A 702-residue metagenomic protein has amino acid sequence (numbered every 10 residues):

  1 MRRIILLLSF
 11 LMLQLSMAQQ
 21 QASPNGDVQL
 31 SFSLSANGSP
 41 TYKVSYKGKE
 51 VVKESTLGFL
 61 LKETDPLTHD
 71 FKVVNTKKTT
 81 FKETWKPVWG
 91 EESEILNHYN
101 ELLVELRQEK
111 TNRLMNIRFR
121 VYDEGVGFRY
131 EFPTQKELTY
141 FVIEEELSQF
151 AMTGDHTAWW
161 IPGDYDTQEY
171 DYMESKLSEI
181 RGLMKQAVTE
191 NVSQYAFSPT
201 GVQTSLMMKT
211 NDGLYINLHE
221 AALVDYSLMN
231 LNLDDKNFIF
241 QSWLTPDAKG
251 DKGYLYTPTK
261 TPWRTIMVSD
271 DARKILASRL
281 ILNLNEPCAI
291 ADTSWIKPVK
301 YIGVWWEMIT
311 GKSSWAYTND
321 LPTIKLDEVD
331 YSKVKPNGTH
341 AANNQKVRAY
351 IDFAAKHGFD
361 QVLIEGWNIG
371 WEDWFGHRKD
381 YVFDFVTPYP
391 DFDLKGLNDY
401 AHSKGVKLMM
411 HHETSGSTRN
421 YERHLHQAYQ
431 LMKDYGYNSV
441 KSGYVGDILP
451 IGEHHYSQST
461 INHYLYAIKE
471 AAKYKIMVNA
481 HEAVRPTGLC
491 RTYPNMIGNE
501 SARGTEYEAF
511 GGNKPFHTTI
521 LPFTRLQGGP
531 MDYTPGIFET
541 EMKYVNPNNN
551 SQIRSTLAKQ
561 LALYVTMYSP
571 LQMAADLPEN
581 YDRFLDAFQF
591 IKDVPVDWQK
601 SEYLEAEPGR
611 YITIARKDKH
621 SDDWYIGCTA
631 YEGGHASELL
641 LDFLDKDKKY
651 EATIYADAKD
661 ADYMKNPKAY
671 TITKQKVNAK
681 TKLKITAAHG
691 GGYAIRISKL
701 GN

Functional and structural regions predicted by a protein language model:
M1-Q20: Bacterial Sec-dependent N-terminal signal peptides
Q20-A291: N-terminal accessory beta-strand-rich subdomains and adjacent acidic, glycine-rich linkers that precede catalytic cores
Y256-A349, H357, Q361: An acidic-aromatic substrate-binding cleft motif
K346-W367, D434-N438: Catalytic domains of carbohydrate-active enzymes, especially glycoside hydrolases
E365-T556: Aromatic- and carboxylate-enriched substrate-binding clefts and catalytic-loop regions of carbohydrate-active enzymes
A558-E605: Catalytic cores of secreted or luminal carbohydrate-active enzymes
P608-Y650, A694-R696: Carbohydrate-binding surface patches
K674-N702: C-terminal beta-strand-rich structural cap/linker in extracellular carbohydrate-active enzymes
